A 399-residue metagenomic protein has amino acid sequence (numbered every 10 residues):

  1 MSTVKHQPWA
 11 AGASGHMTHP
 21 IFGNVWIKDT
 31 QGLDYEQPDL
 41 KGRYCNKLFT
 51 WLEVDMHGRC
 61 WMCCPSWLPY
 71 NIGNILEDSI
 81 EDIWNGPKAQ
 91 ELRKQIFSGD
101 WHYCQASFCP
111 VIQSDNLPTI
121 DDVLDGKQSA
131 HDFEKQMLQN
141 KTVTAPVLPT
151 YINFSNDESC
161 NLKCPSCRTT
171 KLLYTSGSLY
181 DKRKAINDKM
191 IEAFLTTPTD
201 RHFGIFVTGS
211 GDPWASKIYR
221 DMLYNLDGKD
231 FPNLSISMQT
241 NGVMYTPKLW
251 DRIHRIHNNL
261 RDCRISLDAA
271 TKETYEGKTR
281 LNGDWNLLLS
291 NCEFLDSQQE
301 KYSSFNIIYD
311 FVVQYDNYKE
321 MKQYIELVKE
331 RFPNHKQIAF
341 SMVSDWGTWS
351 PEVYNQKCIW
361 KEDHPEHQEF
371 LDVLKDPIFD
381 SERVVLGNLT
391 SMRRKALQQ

Functional and structural regions predicted by a protein language model:
M1-D78, D82, L124, S155 (+3 more regions): Radical SAM enzyme [4Fe-4S]-AdoMet core and its adjacent flexible, acidic and glycine-rich loops/tails across
D29-L33, T50-W51, P87-G99, L148-S155: Short, intrinsically disordered, charge-biased short linear motifs at domain edges
P38, L68-V111: Membrane-interface junctions of multi-pass transporters
L40, G99, C104, S155 (+1 more regions): Disulfide-bonded cysteine motifs in exported proteins
C45, C60-C64, C104-C109, C160 (+1 more regions): Short cysteine clusters
F49, H57, P69, W101 (+3 more regions): Extracellular structured ligand-interaction cores
I72, V111-C263, E273-E300, L327 (+2 more regions): Conserved alpha-helical substructure of the radical SAM core
K88, D100, F231, E300-S303: Residue-level recognition of short, well-ordered coil/turn positions that link secondary-structure elements
